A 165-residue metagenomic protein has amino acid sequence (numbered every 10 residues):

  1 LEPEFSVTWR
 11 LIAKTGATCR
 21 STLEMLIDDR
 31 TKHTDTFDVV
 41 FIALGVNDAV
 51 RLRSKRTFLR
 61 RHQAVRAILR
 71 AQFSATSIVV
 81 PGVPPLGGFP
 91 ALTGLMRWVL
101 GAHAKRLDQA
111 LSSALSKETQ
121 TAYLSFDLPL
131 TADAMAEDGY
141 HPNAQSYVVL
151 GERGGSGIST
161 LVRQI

Functional and structural regions predicted by a protein language model:
L1-A64: Conserved SGNH/GDSL esterase-like catalytic core that processes O-acyl groups on lipids and polysaccharides
A43, P81-G82: Alpha/beta-hydrolase-fold catalytic nucleophile elbow
V46-N47, P84-G87: Short "lid" loop at the C-terminus of a central beta-strand within the Rossmann-like core of SAM-dependent
R53-R61, L95-H103, D138, P142-S146: Alpha-helix N-cap and loop-to-helix initiation/capping positions
H62-A67, D108: Generic structural signal for well-ordered alpha-helices, preferentially at hydrophobic/aromatic core positions
F73-S77: A short helix->loop->beta-strand "cap" motif at the edges of active sites that frequently abuts
G88-S125: Substrate-gating cap/lid alpha-helix
E137-I165: Histidine-centered active-site loop/cap adjacent to the catalytic His in serine esterases/O-acetyl transfer systems
